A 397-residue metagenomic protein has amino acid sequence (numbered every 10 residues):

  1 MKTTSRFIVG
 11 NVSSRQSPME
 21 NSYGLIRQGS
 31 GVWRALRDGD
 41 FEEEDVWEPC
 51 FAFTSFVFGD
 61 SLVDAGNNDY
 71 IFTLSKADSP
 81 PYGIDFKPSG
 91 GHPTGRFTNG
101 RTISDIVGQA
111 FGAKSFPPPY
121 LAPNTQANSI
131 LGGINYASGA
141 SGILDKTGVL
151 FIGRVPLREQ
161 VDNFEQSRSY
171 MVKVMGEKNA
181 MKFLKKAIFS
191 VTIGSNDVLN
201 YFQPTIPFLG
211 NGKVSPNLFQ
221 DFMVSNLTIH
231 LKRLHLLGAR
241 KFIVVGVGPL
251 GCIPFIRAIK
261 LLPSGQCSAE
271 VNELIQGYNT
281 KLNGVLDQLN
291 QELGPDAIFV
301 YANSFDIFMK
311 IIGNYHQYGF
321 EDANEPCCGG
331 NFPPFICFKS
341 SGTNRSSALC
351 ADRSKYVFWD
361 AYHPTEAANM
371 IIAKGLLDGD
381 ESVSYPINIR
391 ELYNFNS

Functional and structural regions predicted by a protein language model:
M1-F41: N-terminal low-complexity segments that are often proline-rich with Ser/Thr-Pro
G39-S397: Conserved active-site regions of diverse hydrolases
